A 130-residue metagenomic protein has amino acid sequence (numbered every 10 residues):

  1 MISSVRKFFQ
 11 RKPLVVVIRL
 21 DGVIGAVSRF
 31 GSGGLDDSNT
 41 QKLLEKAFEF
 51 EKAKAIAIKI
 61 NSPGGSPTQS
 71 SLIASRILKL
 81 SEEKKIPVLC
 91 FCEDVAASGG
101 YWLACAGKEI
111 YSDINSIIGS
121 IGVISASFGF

Functional and structural regions predicted by a protein language model:
M1-F130: Terminal-region recognition feature
